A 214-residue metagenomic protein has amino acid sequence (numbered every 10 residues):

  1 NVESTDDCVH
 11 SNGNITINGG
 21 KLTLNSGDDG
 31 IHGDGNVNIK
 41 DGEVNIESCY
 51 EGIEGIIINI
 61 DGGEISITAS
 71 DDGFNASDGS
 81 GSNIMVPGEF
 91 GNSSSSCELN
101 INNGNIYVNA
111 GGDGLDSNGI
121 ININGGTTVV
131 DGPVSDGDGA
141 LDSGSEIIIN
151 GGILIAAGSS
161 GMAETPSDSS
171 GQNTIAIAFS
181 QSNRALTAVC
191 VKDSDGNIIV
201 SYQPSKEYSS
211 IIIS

Functional and structural regions predicted by a protein language model:
N1-S214: A composition-driven surface/loop motif
